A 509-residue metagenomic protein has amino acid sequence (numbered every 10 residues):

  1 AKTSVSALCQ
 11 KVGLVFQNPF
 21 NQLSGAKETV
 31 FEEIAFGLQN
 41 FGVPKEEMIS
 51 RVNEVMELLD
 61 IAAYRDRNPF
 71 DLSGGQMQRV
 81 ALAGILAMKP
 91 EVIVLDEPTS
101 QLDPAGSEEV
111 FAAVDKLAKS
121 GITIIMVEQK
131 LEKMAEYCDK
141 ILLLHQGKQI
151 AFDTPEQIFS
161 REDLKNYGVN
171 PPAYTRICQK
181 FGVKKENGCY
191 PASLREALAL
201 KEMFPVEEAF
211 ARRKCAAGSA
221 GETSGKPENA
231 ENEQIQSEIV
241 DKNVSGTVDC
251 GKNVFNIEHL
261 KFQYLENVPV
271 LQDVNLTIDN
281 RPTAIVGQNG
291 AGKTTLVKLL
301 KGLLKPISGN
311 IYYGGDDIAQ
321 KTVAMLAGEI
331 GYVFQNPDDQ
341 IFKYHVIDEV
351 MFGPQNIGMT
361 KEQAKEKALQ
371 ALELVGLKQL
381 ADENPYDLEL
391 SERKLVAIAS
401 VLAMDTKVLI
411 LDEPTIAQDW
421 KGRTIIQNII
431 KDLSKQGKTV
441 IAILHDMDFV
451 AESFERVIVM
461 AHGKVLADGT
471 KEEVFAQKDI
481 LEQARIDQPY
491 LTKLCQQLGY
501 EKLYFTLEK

Functional and structural regions predicted by a protein language model:
A1, L8, G309-D317, L326: Conserved ABC transporter NBD signature motif
E46-Y64, E362-L380: Conserved ABC ATPase "signature" region
N68-L72, Q76, N384-L388, E392: Conserved ABC ATPase signature
I93-D96, L409-D412: Catalytic Walker B motif of ABC-type/P-loop ATPase nucleotide-binding domains
M134-E136, V450-E452: A short, surface-exposed alpha-helical micro-motif characterized by mixed small hydrophobic and charged/polar residues
Q146-G147, H462-G463: Conserved ABC ATPase "signature" C-loop
K301: Helix-to-loop junction immediately C-terminal to a conserved catalytic motif
